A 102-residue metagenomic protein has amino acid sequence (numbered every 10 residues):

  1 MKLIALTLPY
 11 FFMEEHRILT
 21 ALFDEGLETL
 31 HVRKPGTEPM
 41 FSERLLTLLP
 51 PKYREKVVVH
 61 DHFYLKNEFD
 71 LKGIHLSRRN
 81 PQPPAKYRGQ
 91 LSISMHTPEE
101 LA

Functional and structural regions predicted by a protein language model:
M1-H96: Conserved N-terminal beta1-alpha1 strand-loop-helix module at the mouth
P98-A102: Short amphipathic alpha-helices and their capping/turn segments at secondary-structure boundaries
